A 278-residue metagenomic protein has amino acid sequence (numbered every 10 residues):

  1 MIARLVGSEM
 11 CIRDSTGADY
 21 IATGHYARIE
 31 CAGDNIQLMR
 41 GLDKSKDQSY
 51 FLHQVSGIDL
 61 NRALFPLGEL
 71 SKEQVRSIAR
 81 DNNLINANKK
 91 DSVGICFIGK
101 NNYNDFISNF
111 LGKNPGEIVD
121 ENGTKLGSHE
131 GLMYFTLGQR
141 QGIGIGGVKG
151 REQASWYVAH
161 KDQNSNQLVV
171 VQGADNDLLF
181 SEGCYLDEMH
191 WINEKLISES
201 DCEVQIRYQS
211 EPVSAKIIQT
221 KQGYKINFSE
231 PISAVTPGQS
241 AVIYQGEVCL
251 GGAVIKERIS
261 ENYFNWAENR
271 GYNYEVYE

Functional and structural regions predicted by a protein language model:
M1-I12: Single conserved hydrophobic/aromatic residue that forms the stacking wall/gate of nucleotide- or nucleobase-binding
D19: Short acidic/polar active-site loop segments enriched in Thr and Asp
A22-E278: AMP-forming adenylation/ATP pyrophosphatase catalytic core
